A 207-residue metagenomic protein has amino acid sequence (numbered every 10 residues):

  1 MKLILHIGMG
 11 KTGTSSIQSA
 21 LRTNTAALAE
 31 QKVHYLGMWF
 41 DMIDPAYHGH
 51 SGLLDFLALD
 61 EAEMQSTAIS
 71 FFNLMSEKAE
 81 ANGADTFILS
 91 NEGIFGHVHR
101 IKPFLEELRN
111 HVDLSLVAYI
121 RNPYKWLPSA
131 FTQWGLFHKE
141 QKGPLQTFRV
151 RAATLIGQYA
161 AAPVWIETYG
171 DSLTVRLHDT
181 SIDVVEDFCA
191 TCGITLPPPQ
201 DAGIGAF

Functional and structural regions predicted by a protein language model:
M1-A84: PAPS-dependent sulfotransferase catalytic core
M9, E92, H178-D179: Structured loops at beta-to-helix junctions and adjacent beta-edge loops in soluble globular domains
A27, H99-Q200: PAPS-dependent sulfotransferase catalytic domain
Y35-F40, S115-I120, P199-F207: A generic structural motif
P45-A58, D187-F207: PAPS-dependent sulfotransferase catalytic core
N82, K142, A202-I204: Feature targets compositionally biased, intrinsically disordered low-complexity regions with long contiguous runs
L89: Active-site-proximal cofactor/substrate-binding loop regions of enzyme domains
I94-H97: Short acidic, S/G/P-rich loop/turn micro-motifs used as interaction or catalytic elements
